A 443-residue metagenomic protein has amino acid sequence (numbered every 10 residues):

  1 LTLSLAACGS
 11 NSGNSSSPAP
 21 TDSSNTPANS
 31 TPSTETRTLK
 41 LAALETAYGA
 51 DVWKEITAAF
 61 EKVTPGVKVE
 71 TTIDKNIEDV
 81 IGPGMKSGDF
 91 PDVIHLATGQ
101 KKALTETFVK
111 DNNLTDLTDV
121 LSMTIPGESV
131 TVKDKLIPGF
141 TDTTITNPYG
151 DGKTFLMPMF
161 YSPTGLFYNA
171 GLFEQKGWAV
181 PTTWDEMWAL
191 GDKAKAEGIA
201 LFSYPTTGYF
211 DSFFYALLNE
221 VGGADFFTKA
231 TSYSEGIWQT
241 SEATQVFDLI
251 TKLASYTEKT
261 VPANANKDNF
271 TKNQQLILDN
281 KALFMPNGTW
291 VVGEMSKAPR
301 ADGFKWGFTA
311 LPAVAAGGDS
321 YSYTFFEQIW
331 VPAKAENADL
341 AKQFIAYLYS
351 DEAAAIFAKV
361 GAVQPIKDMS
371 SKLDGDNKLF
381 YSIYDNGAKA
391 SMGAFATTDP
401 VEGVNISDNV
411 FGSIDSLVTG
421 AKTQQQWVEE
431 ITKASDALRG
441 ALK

Functional and structural regions predicted by a protein language model:
L3-D111, M123, E128-K133, V180 (+7 more regions): Conserved N-terminal structural module of periplasmic/extracytoplasmic solute-binding proteins
A47, D51, A59, D116 (+5 more regions): Mature extracytoplasmic/periplasmic domains
E55-T57, E106, A216, E220 (+1 more regions): Extracytoplasmic/periplasmic substrate-binding proteins
E70, Y149, S322-Y323, G361-D368 (+1 more regions): C-terminal capping/gating helix-and-loop segments adjacent to ligand/active sites or protein-protein/ligand interfaces
K101-P163, W188: Hinge/lid segment of periplasmic solute-binding proteins
T115-L136, G222-Q245, K297-R300, A313-S320: Short, solvent-exposed loop/beta-turn-alpha elements that line the ligand-binding surface or hinge of extracytoplasmic
I145-M159, T164, W188-G236, N273 (+1 more regions): Extracytoplasmic/periplasmic solute-binding protein
D192-A194, S232-A265: Glycine-centered hinge/linker elements that transmit conformational signals in sensory and ligand-binding systems
